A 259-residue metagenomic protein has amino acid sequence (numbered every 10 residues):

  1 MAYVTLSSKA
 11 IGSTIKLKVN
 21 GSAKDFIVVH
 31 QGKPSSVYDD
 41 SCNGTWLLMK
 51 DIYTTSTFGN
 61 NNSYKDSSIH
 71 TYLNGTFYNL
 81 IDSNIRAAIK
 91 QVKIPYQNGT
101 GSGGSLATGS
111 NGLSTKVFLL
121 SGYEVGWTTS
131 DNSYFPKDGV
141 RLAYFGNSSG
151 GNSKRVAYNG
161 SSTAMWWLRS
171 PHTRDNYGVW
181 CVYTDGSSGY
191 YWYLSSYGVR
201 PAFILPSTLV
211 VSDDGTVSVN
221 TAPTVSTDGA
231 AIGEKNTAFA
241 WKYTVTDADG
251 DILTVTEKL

Functional and structural regions predicted by a protein language model:
M1-V219: Collagenous Gly-X-Y triple-helix signature in extracellular proteins
N220-T224, L253: Proline-centered linker/hinge motifs at extracellular inter-domain junctions
S226-A230: Surface-exposed, proline-enriched loop/turn segments that connect beta strands in immunoglobulin-like
A231-T237: Short, solvent-exposed loop/linker segments at the N-terminal edge of repeated beta-sheet extracellular domains
Y243-D251: Extracellular acidic, Ser/Thr/Pro-rich low-complexity tracts
L253-L259: Change to "...patches in solvent-exposed regions of secreted, membrane-anchored, or virion-exposed structural
